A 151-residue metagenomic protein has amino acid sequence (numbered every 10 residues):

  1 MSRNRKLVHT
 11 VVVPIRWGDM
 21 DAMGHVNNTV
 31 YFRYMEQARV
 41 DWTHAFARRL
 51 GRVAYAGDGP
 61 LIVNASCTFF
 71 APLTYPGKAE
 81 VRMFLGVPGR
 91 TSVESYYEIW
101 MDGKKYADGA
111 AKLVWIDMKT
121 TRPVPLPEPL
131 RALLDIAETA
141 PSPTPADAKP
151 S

Functional and structural regions predicted by a protein language model:
M1-E80, G86-S151: Terminal targeting signals and extreme-terminal segments of soluble enzymes
